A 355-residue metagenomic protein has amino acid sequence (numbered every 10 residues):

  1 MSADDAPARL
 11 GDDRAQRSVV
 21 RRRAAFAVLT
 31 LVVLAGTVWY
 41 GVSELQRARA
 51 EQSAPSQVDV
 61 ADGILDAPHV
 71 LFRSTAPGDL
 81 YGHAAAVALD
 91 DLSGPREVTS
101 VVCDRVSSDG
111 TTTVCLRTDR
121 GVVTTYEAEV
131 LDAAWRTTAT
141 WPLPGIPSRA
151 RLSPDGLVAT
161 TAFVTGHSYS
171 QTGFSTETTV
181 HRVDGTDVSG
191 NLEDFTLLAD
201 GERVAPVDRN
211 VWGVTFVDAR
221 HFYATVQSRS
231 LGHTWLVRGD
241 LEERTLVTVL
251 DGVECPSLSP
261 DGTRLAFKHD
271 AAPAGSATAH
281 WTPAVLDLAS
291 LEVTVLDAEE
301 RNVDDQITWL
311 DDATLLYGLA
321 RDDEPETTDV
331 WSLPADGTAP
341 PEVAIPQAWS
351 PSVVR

Functional and structural regions predicted by a protein language model:
S2-R355: Sequence signature of WD/YWTD-type beta-propeller architectures
